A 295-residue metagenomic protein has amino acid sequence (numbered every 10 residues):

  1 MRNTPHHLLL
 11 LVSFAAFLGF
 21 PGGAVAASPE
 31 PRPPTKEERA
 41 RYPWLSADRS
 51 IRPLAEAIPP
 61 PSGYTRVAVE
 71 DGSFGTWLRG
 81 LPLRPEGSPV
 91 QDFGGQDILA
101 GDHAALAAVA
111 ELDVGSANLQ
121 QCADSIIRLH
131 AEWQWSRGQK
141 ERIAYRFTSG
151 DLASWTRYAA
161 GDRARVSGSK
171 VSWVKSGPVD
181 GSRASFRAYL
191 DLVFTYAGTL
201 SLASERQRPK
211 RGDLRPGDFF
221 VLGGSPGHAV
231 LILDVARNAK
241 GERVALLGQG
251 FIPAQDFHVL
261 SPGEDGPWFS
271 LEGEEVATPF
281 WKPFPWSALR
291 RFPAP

Functional and structural regions predicted by a protein language model:
M1-L10: Bacterial N-terminal signal peptides that target proteins for export
L9-G19: Bacterial N-terminal signal peptides
S13, A24-V25: Cleavable N-terminal signal peptides
F17-L18, A26-P29: Short stretches within intrinsically disordered, low-complexity N-terminal or propeptide regions
P29-D102, S116-Q120: N-terminal module-boundary/linker segments of secreted carbohydrate-active enzymes
A100-R215, V221-A229, L233-D234, K240-I252: Acidic/His-rich structured neighborhood in mature extracellular/periplasmic domains
R243-P295: Low-complexity, Gly/Ser/Thr/Pro-rich intrinsically disordered linker/tail segments
